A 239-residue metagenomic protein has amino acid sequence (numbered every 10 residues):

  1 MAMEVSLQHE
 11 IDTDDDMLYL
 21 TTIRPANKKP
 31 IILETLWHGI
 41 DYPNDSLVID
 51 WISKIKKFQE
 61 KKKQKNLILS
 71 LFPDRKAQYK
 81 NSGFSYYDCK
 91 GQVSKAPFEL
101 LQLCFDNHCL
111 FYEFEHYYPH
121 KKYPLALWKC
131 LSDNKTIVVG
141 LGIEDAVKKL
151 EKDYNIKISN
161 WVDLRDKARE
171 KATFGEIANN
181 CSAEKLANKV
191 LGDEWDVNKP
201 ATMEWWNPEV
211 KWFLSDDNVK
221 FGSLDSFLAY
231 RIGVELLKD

Functional and structural regions predicted by a protein language model:
M1-L71, A77-Y79, Y117-Y118, K152: N-terminal accessory regions of nucleic-acid-interacting proteins
G39-I49, K65-N66, G83-S215, K220-E235: Conserved DEDDh/DEDDy metal-dependent 3′-5′ exonuclease domain
